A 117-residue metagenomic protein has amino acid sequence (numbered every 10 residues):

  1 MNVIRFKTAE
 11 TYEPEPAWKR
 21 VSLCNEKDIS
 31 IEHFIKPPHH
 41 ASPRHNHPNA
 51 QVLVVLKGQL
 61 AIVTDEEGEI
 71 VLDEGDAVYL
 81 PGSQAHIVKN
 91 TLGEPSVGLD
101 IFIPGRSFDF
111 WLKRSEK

Functional and structural regions predicted by a protein language model:
M1-I29, F110-K117: A short, N-terminal "cap"/entry segment at the start of jelly-roll beta-barrel domains of the cupin/DSBH fold
K27-D28, E67, G93-E94: Short strand-connecting beta-turns/loops that link adjacent beta-strands
S30-N46: Conserved short histidine dyad/triad with adjacent acidic residue
A41-P43, G58-V63, A77: Short beta-strand segments in beta-sandwich/barrel cores
N49-A50, V54-L60, D65: Glycine- and acidic-residue-biased ligand/ion/polar-headgroup-sensing regions
E66-G82: Short acidic-glycine-tyrosine-enriched beta hairpin
G82-F108: Ligand-binding loop in jelly-roll beta-barrel domains
